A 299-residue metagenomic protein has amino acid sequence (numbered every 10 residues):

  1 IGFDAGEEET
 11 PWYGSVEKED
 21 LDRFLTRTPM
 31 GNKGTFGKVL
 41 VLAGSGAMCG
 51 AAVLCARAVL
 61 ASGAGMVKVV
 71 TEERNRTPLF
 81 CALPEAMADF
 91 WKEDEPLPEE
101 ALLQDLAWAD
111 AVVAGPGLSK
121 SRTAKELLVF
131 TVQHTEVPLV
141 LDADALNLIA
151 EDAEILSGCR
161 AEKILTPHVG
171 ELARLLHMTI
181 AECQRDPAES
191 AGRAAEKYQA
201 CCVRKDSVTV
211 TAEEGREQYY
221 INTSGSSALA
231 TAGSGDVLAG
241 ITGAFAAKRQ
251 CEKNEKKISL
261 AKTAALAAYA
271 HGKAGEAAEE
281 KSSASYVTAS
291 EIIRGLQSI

Functional and structural regions predicted by a protein language model:
I1-P138, A143, N147-I164, V169-I299: Small-residue (G/A/S/T)-rich helix-start motifs and N-terminal tracts that mark the onset
